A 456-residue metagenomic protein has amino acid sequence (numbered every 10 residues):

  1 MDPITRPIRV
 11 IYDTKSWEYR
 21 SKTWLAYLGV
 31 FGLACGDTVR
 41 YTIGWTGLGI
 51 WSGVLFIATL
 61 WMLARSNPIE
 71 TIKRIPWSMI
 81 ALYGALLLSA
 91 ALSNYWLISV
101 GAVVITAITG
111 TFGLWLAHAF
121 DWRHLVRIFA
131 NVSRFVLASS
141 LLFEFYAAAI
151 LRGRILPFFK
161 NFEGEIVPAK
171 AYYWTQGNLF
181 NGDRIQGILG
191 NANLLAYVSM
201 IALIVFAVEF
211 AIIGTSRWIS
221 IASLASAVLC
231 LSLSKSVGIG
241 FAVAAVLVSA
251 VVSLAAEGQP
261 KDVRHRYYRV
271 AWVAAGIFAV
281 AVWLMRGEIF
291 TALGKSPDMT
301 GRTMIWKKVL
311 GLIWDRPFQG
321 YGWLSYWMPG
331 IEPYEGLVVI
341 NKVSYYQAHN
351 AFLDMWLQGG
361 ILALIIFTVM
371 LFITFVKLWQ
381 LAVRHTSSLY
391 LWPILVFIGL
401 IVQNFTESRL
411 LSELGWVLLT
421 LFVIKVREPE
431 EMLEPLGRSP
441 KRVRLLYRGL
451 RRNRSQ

Functional and structural regions predicted by a protein language model:
M1-N94, H124, E428-Q456: Transmembrane signal-anchor hairpin modules in multi-pass inner-membrane enzymes, especially those that act on
V39-I50, L92, W96-V104, N191-N193 (+3 more regions): Helix-loop-helix junctions and helix-breaking kinks within/between transmembrane helices of multi-pass membrane
N94-I150: Transmembrane alpha-helical segments and their membrane-water interfaces
A130-S253: Alpha-helical transmembrane segments of multi-pass inner-membrane proteins
L142, Y146-L151, V251-P297, L312-D315 (+1 more regions): A membrane-periplasm/extracellular boundary helix in multi-pass inner-membrane enzymes that assemble envelope glycans
E288-K307, G311, D315, Q319-G359 (+1 more regions): Long extracytoplasmic/lumenal interhelical loops at the membrane interface of multi-pass membrane proteins
G359-I398, E434: Hydrophobic transmembrane alpha-helices and their immediate junctions
I394-Q456: Transmembrane alpha-helices of multi-pass inner-membrane enzymes
